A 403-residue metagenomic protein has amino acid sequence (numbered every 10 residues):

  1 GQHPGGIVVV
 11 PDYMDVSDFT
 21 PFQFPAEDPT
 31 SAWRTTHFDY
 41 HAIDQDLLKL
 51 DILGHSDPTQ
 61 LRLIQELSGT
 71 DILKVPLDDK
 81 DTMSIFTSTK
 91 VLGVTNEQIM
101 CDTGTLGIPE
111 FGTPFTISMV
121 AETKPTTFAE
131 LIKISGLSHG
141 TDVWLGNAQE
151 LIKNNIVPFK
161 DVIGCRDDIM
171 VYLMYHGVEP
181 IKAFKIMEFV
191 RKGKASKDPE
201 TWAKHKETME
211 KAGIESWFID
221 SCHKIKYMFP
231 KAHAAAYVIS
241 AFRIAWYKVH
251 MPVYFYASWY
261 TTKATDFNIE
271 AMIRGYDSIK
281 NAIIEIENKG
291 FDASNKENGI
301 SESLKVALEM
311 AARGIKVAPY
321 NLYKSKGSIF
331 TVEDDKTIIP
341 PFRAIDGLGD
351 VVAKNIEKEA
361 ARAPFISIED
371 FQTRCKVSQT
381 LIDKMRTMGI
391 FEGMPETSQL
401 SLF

Functional and structural regions predicted by a protein language model:
G1-F403: Noncatalytic, beta-rich nucleic-acid-contacting surfaces in large DNA/RNA-processing enzymes
